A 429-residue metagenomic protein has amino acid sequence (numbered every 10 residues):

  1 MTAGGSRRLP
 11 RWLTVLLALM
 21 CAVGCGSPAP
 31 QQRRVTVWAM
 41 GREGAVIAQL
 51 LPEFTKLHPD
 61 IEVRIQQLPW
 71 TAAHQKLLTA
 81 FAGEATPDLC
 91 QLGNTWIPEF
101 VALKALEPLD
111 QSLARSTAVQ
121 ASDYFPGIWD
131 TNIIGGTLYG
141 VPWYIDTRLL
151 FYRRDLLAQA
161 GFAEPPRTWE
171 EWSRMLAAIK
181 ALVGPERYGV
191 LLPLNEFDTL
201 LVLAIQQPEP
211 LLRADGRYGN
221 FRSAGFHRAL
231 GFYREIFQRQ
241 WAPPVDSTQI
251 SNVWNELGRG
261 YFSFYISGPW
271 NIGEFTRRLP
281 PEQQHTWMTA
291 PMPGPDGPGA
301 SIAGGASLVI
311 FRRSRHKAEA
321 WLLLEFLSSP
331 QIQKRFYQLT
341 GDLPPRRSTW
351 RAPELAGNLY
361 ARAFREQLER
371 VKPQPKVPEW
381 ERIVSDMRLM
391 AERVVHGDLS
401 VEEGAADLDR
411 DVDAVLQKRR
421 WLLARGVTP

Functional and structural regions predicted by a protein language model:
Q31-R42, I61-Q66, D88-L89, Y188 (+1 more regions): Short, well-ordered beta-strand elements
R42-E62, M387, A405: Short, polar/charged alpha-helical segment
E53-Y124, I133, A158-A160, E164-R167 (+4 more regions): Extracytoplasmic "Venus flytrap"/periplasmic binding protein-like
T79, P87-D88, T117-L156, R187-G189 (+4 more regions): A structural signal for short loop-to-beta-strand junctions that line the ligand-binding cleft of periplasmic/secreted
N94-L149, L201, Q284-A290, E354-L359 (+1 more regions): Hinge/lid segment of periplasmic solute-binding proteins
I134-W143, R148, S173-G219, F262: Extracytoplasmic/periplasmic solute-binding protein
L176-A178, D215-S247, M292: Glycine-centered hinge/linker elements that transmit conformational signals in sensory and ligand-binding systems
P269-Q284, P295-L389, L423-P429: C-terminal lobe and pocket-closing loops of periplasmic/extracytoplasmic Venus-flytrap solute-binding proteins
